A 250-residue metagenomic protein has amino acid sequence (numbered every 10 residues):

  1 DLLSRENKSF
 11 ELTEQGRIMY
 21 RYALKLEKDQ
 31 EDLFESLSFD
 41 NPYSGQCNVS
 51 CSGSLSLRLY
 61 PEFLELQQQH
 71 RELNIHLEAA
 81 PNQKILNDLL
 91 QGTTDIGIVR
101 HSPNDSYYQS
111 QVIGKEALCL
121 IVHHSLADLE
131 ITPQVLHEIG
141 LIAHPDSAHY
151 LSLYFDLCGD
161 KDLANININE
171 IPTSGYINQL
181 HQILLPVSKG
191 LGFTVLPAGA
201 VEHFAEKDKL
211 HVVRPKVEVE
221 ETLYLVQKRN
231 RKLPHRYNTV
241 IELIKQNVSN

Functional and structural regions predicted by a protein language model:
D1-L12, E31: A short LG(V/I)-centered, amphipathic sequence patch enriched for acidic residue(s) preceding the LG motif
M19-N41: Alpha-helical linker/hinge and terminal dimerization helices associated with HTH transcriptional regulators
P42-H70, N74-N87: N-terminal winged-helix
Q83-L118, S188: Short beta-strand-centered segments that line the small-molecule binding cleft or hinge of alpha/beta clamshell
L90, L163-H211: Hydrophobic hinge/microswitch elements
Q109-C119, A198, E206-E220: Short beta-strand->loop
E138-I166: Secondary-structure junction motif
L191, H211-N250: A late-sequence structural motif
